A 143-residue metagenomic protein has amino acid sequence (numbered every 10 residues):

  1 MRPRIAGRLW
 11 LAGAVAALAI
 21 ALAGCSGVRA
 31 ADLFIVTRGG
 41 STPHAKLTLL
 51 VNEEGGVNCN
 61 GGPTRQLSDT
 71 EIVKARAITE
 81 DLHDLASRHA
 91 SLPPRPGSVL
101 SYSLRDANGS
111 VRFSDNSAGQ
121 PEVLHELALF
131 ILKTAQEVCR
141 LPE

Functional and structural regions predicted by a protein language model:
R2-A14: Bacterial N-terminal signal peptides that target proteins for export
R4, S26-G39, S87-E143: Short, well-ordered, aromatic-rich surface patches in folded extracellular/luminal domains
L22-G24: C-terminal motif of bacterial Sec signal peptides marking the signal peptidase cleavage site
A30-A31, H44-K46, T70, V99: Extracytoplasmic
D32-N52: Post-signal peptide N-terminal segment of mature Sec-exported envelope proteins
V51, A75, Y102-L104: Residue-level detector of buried hydrophobic side-chain packing in well-ordered secondary-structure elements
N52-P63, V111: Acidic/histidine-rich, surface-exposed loop or edge segments in extracytoplasmic proteins
P63-L92: Mature extracytoplasmic domains of secretory-pathway proteins
